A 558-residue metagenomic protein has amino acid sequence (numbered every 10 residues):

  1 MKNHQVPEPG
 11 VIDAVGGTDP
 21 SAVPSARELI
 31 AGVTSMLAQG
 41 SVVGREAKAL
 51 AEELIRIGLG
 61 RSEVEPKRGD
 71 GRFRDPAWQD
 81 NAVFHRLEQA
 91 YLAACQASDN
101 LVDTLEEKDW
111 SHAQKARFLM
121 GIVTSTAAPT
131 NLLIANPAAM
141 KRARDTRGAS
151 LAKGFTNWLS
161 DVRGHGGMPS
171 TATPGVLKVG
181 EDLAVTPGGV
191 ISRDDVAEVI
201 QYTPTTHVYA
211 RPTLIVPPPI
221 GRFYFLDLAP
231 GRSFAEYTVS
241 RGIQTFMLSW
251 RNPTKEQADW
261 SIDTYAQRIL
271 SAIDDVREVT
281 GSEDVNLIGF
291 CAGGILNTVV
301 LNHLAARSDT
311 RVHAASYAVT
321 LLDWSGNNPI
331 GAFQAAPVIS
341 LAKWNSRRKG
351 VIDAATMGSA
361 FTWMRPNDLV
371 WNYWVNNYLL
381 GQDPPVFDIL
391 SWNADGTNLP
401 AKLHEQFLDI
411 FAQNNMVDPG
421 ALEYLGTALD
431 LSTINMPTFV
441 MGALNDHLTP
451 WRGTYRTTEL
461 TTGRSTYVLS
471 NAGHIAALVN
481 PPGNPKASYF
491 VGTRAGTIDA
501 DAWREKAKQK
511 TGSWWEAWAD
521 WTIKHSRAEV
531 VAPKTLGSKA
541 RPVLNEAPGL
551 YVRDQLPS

Functional and structural regions predicted by a protein language model:
M1-E198, F246, T457, A476-L478 (+3 more regions): Amphipathic, low-complexity, repeat-rich surface-exposed segments
V102, K108-K141, E278, S282 (+2 more regions): Alpha/beta-hydrolase-fold enzymes
T206-V279, N328-P329, P481-T497: Cap/lid segment of the alpha/beta-hydrolase catalytic domain
I273-G293: Alpha/beta-hydrolase fold nucleophile elbow
L287-G289, A318, M441: Short beta-strand immediately N-terminal to the catalytic nucleophile in serine-hydrolase-like folds
I434, V440-G442, D446: Short beta-strand/loop motif that positions the catalytic acidic residue of the alpha/beta-hydrolase fold
N445-T449, H474-A476: Acidic catalytic loop of the alpha/beta-hydrolase fold
P450-L460, N471: Short alpha-helix in the alpha/beta-hydrolase fold that links the catalytic acid
